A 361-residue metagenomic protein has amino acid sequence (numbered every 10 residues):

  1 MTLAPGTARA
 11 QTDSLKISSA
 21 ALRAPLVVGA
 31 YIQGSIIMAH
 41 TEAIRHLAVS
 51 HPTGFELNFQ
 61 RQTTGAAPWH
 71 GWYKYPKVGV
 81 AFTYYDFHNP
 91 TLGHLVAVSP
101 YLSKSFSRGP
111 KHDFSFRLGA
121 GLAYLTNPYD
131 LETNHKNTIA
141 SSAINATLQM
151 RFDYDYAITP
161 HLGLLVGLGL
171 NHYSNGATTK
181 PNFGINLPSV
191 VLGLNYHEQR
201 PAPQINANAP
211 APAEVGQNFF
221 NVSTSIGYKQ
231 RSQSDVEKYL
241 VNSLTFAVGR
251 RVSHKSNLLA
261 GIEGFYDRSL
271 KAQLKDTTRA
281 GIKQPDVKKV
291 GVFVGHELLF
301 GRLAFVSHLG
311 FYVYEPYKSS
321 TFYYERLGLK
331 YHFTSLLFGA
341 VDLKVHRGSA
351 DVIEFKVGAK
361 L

Functional and structural regions predicted by a protein language model:
A20-A21, L26-V27, Y31-R45, A66-W72 (+5 more regions): Outer-membrane beta-barrel translocator/channel fold
V28-I32, V78-V80, F116-A120, M150-F152 (+9 more regions): Membrane-embedded beta-strand positions of outer-membrane beta-barrel proteins
I32-M38, R61-T63, F82-H88, A120-P128 (+8 more regions): Transmembrane beta-strands of outer-membrane beta-barrel pores
E42-R45, Y85-H88, N134-A140, G176-N182 (+4 more regions): Extracellular loop and loop/strand-boundary signature of outer-membrane beta-barrel proteins
V49-S50, D86-L95, P110, S232-Y239 (+4 more regions): Solvent-exposed loop/turn segments connecting transmembrane beta-strands in outer-membrane beta-barrel proteins
L57-F59, N186-A207, A350-L361: Outer-membrane beta-barrel "beta-signal"
R61-T63, K104-F106, Y154-Y156, Y196-E198 (+5 more regions): Residue-level signature of outer-membrane beta-barrel architecture
A66-W69, P110-F114, P160-L164, R200-P203 (+3 more regions): Repeated loop/turn-to-beta-strand initiation elements of outer-membrane beta-barrel proteins
